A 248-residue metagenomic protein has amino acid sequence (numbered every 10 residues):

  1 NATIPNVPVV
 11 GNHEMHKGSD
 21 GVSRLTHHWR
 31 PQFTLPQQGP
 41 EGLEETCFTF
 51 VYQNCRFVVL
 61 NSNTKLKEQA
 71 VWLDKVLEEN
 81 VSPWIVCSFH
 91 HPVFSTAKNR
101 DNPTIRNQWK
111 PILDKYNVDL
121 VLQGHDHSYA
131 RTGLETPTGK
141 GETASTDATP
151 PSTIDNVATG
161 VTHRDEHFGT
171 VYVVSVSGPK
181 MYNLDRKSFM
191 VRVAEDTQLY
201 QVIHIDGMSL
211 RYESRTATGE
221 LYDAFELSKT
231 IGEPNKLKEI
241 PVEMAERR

Functional and structural regions predicted by a protein language model:
N1-I85, Q108, G133-A194, L199-V202: Extended active-site neighborhood of metal-dependent phosphoesterases/phosphodiesterases
G11-N12, H90, G124-H125: Active-site glycine-centered loops adjacent to acidic/histidine catalytic or metal-binding residues that shape
E14, V93, S128: Short active-site segment of divalent metal-dependent hydrolases/proteases that encodes the spacing between
N80-A97: Short acidic, glycine-rich surface-loop motifs adjacent to enzyme active sites
D101-Q108: Charged helix-capping and loop-helix junction motifs
Q108-N117: Catalytic-core regions built around general acid/base machinery
F168-T170, K180-R248: A short C-terminal boundary segment appended to hydrolase-like catalytic domains
